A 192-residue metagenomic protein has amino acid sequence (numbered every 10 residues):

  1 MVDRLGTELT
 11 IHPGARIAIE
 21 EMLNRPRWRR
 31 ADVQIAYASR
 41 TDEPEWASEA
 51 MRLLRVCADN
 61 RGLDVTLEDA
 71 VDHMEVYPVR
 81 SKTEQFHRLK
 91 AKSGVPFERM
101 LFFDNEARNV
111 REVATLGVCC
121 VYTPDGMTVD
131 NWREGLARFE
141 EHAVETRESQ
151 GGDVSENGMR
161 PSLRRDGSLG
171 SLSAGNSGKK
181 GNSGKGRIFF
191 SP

Functional and structural regions predicted by a protein language model:
G6, T10-I11, A15-R52, H73-V79 (+1 more regions): Substrate-recognition element of Asp-dependent hydrolases with the DxDx(T/V) motif
E20, N24-R30, R61-L63, N157-G158 (+1 more regions): Intrinsically disordered, low-complexity domain-flanking/linker segments in eukaryotic proteins, enriched
R27, V56-D59, A91, V118: Short amphipathic alpha-helices and their capping/turn residues within compact interaction modules
W28-I35, L67-A70, K92-E98: Short, surface-exposed connector motifs at secondary-structure boundaries
A50-C57, V113-G117: Short, aromatic/basic amphipathic alpha-helical patches
V56-E75, F139: Structural recognition of alpha->loop->beta junctions
T83-L101, E106-K180, G184-P192: Asp-based, Mg2+/Mn2+-dependent phosphohydrolase catalytic module
